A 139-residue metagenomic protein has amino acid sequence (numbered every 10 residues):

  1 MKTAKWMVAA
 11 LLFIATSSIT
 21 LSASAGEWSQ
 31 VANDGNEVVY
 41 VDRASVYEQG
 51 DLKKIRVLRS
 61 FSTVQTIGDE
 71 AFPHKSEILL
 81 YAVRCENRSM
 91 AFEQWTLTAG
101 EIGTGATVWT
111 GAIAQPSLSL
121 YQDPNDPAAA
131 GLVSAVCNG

Functional and structural regions predicted by a protein language model:
M1-A10: Bacterial N-terminal signal peptides that target proteins for export
L21-L79, R84-G139: N-terminal secretory-pathway/extracellular module detecting exported/lumenal segments and adjacent signal-anchor/first
